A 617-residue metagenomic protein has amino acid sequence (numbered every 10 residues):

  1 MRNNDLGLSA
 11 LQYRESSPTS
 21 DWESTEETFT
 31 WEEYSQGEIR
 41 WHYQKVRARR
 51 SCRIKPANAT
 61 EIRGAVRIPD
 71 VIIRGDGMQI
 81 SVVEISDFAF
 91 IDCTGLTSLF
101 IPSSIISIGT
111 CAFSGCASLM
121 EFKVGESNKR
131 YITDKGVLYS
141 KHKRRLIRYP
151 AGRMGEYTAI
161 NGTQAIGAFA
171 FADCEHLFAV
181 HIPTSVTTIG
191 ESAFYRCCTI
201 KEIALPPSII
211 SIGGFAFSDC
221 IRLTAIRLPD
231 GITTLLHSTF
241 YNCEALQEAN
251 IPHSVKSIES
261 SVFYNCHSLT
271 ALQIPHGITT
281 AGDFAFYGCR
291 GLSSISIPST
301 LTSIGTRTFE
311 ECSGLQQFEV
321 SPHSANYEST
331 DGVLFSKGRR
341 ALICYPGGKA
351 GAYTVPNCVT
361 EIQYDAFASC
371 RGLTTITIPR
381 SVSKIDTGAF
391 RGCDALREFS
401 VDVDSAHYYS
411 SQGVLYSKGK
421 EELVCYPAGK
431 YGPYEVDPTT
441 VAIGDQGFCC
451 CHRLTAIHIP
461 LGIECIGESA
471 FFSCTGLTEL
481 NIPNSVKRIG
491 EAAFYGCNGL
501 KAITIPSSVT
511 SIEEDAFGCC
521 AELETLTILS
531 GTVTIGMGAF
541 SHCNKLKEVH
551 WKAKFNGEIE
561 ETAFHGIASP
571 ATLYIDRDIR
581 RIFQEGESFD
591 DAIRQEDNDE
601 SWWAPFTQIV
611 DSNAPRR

Functional and structural regions predicted by a protein language model:
R2-S16: Enriched but not universal
G7, E560-E561, A571, F606: DNA-binding interface regions
E15, S24, Y34-S35, A216 (+6 more regions): Intrinsically disordered, low-complexity regions enriched in Ser/Pro/Gly/Gln/His and often acidic
D21-R40: The feature captures the LRR N-terminal capping module
Q36-E38, Q44-R50, T60-E84, C93-S107 (+24 more regions): Structural signature of tandem-repeat unit edges
D87-F88, T110-A112, R148, A168-A170 (+15 more regions): Consensus positions within tandem repeat domains that build extended binding/scaffold surfaces
D599-W603: C-terminal, low-ordered peptide segments at domain boundaries
